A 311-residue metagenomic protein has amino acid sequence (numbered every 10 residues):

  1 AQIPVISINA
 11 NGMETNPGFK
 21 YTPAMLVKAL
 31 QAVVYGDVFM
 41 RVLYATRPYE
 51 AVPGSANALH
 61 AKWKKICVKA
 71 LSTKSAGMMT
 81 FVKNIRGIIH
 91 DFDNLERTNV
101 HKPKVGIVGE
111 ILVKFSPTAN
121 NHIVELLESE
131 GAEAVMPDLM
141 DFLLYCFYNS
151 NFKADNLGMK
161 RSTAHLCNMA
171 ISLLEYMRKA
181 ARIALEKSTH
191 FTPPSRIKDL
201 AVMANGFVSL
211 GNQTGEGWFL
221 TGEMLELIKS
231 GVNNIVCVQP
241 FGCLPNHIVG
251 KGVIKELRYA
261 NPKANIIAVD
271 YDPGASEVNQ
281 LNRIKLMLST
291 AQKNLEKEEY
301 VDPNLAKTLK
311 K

Functional and structural regions predicted by a protein language model:
A1-K311: An N-terminal assembly and electron-transfer interface module characteristic of large anaerobic redox and radical
